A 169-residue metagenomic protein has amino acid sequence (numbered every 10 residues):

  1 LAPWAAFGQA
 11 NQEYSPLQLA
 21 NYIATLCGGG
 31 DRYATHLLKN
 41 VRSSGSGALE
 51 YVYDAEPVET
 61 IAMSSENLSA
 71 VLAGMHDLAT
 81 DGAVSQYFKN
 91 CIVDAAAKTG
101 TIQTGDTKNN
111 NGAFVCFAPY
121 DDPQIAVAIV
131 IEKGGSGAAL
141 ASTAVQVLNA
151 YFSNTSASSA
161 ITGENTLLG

Functional and structural regions predicted by a protein language model:
L1-P57, L72-S158: Active-site beta-strand/loop architecture of penicillin-binding DD-peptidases
A62-A70, G74-H76: Extended C-terminal subregions enriched in glycine
A160-G169: Short, highly charged C-terminal tails/helix-capping segments
